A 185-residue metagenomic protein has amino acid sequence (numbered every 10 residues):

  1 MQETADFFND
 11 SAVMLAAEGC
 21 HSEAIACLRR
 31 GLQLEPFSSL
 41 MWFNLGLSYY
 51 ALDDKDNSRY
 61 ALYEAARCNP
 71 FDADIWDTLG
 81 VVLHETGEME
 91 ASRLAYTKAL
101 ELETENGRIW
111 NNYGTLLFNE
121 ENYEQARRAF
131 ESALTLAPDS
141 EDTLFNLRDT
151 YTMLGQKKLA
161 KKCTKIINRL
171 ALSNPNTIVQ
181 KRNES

Functional and structural regions predicted by a protein language model:
M1-Q2, L144-S185: Terminal, low-structured helical/coil segments at or just beyond the last alpha-helical repeat
A5-D6, S39-L40, A73-D74, G107-R108 (+3 more regions): Helix-start (N-cap) detector for alpha-helical repeat units in TPR-like alpha-solenoids, especially tetratricopeptide
A17-R30, A51-E64, F71, E85-K98 (+2 more regions): Structural signature of tandem alpha-helical TPR/SEL1-like repeats, specifically the intra-repeat loop/turn
R30-A51: Short, charge-rich amphipathic alpha-helical segments embedded in non-transmembrane helical bundles/solenoids
L34, C68, L102, L136 (+1 more regions): Structural marker of alpha-solenoid helical repeat scaffolds
